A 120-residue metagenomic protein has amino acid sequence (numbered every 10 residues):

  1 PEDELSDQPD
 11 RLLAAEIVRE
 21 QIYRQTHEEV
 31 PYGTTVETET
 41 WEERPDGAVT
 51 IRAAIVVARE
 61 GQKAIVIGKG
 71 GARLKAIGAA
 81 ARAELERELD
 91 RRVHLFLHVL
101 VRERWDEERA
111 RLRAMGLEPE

Functional and structural regions predicted by a protein language model:
P1-E120: C-terminal-of-GTPase-core extension/linker across diverse P-loop GTPases
